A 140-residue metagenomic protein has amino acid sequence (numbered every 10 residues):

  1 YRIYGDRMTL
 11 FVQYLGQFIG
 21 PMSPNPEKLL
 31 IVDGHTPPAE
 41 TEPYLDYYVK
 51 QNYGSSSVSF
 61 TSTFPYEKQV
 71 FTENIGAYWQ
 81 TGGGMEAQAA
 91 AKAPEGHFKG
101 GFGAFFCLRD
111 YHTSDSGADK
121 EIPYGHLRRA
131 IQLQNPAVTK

Functional and structural regions predicted by a protein language model:
Y1-K140: Secreted glycan hydrolases and related glycan-binding modules that recognize and/or cleave
